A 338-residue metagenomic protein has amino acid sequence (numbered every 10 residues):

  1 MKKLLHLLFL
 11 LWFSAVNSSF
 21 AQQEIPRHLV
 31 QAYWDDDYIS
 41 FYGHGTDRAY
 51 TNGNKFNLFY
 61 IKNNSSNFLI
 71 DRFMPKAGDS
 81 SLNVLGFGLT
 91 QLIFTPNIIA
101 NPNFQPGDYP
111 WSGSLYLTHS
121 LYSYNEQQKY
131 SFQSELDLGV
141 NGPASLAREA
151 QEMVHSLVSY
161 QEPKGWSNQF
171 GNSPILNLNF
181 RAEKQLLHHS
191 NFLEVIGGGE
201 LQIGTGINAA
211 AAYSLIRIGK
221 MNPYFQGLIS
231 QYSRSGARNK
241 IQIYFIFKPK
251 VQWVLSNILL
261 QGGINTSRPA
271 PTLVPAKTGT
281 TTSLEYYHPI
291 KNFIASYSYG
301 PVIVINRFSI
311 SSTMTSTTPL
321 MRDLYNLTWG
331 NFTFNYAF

Functional and structural regions predicted by a protein language model:
M1-P26, F338: Bacterial Sec-dependent N-terminal signal peptides
Q22-D35, S80-L92, I243-P249, G279: Transmembrane beta-strand segments of Gram-negative outer membrane beta-barrel proteins
Q22-N64, L89, T95-N97, L255: Short glycine/proline- and aromatic-enriched beta-strand/turn motifs that initiate or cap beta-hairpins
A32-Y38, L193-I203, S311-T318: Transmembrane beta-strand segments that form the barrel wall of outer-membrane beta-barrel proteins
Y42-A49, E200-A211, I290-I294, T317-L327: Solvent-exposed loop/turn segments connecting transmembrane beta-strands in outer-membrane beta-barrel proteins
N52-L58, L85, G113-L117, S134 (+7 more regions): Hydrophobic, lipid-facing positions within transmembrane beta-strands of outer-membrane proteins
A77-R234, S256-P289: Outer-membrane pore/translocation modules
N97-I98, M221-F338: Outer membrane beta-barrel transmembrane domains
